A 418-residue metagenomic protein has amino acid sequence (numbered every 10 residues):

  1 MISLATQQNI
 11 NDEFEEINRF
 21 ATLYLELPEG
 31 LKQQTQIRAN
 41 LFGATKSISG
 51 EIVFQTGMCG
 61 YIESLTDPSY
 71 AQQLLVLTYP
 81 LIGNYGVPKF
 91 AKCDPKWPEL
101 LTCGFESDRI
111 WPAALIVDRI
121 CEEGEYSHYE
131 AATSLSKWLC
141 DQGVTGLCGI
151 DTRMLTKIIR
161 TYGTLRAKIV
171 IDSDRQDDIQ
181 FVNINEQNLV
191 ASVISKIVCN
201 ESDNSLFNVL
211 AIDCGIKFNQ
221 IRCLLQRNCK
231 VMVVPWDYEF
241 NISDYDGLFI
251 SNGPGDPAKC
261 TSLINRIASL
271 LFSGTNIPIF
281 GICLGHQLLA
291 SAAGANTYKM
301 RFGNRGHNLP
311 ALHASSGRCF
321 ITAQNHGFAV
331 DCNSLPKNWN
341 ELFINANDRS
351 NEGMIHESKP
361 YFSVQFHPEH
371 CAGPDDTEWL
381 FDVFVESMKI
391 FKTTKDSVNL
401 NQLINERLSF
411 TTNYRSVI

Functional and structural regions predicted by a protein language model:
I2-D237, P257, N265, C371-D376 (+1 more regions): RNA-binding accessory domains that recognize and position tRNA/RNA substrates
L25-P28, H313-A314, M354-K359: Active-site beta-strand termini and strand-to-loop segments that position acidic
Q34, S202-V209, S316-C319, H356-Y361: Beta-strand-turn-beta hairpins that frame and shape the catalytic cleft of phosphate-ester-processing enzymes
T145, N208, P278-F280, N296 (+1 more regions): Proline-centered loop/turn at the N-terminus of a beta-strand
S243-L248: Short acidic/histidine-rich motifs immediately flanking catalytic phosphotransfer sites in two-component signaling
N252-C332, C371-V383, S387: Cysteine-nucleophile active-site neighborhood
R318-K359, L408-I418: Catalytic beta-strand/loop cores that center a nucleophilic Ser/Cys/Thr and support acyl-enzyme chemistry
